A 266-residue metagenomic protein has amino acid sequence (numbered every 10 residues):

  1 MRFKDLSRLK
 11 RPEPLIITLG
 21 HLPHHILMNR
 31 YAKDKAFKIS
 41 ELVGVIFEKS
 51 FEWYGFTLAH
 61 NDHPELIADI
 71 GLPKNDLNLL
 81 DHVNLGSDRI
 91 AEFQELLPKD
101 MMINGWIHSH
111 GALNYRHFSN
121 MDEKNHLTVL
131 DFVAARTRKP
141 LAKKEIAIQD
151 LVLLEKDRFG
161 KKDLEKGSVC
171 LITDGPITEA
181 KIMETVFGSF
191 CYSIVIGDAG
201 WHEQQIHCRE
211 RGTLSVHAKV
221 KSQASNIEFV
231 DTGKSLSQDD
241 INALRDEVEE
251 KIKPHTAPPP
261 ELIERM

Functional and structural regions predicted by a protein language model:
M1-N104, A112-M266: Conserved beta-strand-loop surface patch within small alpha/beta domains used for substrate/adaptor or ligand engagement
